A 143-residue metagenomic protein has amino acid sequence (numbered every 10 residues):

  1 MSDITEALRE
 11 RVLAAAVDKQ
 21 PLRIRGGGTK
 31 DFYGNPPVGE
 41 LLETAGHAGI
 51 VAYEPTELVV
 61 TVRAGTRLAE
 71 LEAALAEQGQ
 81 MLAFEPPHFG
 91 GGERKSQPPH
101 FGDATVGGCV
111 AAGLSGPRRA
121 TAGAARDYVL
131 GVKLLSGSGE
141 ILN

Functional and structural regions predicted by a protein language model:
M1-L22, T44-H100, V110, L114-N143: N-terminal glycine-rich flavin-associated loop
I24-T29: Glycine-rich beta-strand-to-loop/alpha-helix junction loops that act as flexible
D31-P36: Short glycine-biased active-site loop of nucleotidyltransferases that positions the nucleotide triphosphate and helps
P37, G107: ATP-binding N-lobe of GHMP and related small-molecule kinases
V38-L42: Short, well-ordered secondary-structure micro-motifs within conserved domains or adaptor modules
